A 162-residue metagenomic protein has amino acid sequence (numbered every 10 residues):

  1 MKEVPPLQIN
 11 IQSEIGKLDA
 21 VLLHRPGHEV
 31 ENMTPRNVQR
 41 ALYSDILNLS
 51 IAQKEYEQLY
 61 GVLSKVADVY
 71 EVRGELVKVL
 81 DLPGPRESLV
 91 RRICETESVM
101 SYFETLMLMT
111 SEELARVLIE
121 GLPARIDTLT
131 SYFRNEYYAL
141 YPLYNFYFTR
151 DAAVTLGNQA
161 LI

Functional and structural regions predicted by a protein language model:
M1-I162: Histidine/cysteine-enriched polar flanking segments
